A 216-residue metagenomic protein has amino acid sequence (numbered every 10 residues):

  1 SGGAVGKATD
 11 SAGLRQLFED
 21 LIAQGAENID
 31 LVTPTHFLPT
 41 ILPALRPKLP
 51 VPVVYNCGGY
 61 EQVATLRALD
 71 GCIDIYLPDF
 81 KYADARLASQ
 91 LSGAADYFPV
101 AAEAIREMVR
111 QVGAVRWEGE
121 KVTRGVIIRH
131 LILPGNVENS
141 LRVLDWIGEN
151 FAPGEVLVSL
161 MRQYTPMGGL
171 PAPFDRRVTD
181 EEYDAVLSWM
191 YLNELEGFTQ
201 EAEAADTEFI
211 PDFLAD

Functional and structural regions predicted by a protein language model:
S1-Y76, D84-R86: Conserved Radical SAM active-site core
G2-A8, Q90-A95, P171-R177: Short glycine-enriched, charge-decorated loop/helix-capping segments at active-site entrances that position
D30-P34, V54-G58, D79, I127-L131 (+2 more regions): A cross-family glycoside hydrolase active-site/sugar-binding cleft signature
L38, Y60-Q62, F80-F98, V126-I128 (+2 more regions): Conserved radical SAM core fold
P43-Y55, V100-Q111, V178-L192: Alpha-helix-loop-beta-strand connector modules within alpha/beta enzyme cores
L45-R46, L69-D70, S92-A94, P211-D216: Short low-complexity, flexible loop/linker segments enriched in glycine and/or proline with clustered acidic
A88-G119: Anionic-ligand binding region
A114-D216: Auxiliary Fe-S-binding modules of radical SAM enzymes
